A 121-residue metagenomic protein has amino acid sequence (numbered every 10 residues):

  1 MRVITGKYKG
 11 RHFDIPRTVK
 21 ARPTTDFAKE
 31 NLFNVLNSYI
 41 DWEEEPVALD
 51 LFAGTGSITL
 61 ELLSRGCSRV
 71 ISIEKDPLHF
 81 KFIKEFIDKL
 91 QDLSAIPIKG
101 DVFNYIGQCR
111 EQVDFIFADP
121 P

Functional and structural regions predicted by a protein language model:
M1-P121: Class I S-adenosyl-L-methionine-dependent methyltransferase catalytic core
